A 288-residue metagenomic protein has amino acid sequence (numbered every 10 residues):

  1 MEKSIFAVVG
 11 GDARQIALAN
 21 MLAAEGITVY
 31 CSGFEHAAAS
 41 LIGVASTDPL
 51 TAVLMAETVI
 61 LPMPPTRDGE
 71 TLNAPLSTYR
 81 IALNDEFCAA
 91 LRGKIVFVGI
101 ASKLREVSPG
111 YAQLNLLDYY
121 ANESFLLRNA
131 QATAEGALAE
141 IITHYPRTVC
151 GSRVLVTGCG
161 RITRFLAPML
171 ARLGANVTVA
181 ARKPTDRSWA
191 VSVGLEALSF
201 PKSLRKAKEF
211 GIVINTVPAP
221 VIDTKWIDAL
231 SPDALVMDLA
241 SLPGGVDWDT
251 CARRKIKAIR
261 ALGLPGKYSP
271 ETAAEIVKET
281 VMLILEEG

Functional and structural regions predicted by a protein language model:
E2-I5, G93, C150-R153, D233: Phosphate-coordination loops involved in phosphoryl transfer and adenosine-cofactor binding
F6-A17, L22, C150-A171: Glycine-rich adenosine-cofactor-binding loop
D12, G33-E35, S102, R182-P184 (+1 more regions): Residues in the short beta-alpha loop(s) of Rossmann-like NAD(P)-binding domains
E25-L41, L173-V193: NAD(P)-binding Rossmann-fold cofactor-contacting core
G43-T51, E196-S203: Short acidic-hydrophobic, aromatic-tinged amphipathic segments that line or gate anion-handling sites
L61-G151, T280: Glycine/serine-rich phosphate-binding loop and adjoining beta1-alpha1 elements at the start of nucleotide-handling
P64, D68, R80-G93, V193-G266: Rossmann-like adenosine-cofactor binding region
I95-Y119, L239-L285: Rossmann-fold NAD(P)-binding glycine/threonine-rich loop
